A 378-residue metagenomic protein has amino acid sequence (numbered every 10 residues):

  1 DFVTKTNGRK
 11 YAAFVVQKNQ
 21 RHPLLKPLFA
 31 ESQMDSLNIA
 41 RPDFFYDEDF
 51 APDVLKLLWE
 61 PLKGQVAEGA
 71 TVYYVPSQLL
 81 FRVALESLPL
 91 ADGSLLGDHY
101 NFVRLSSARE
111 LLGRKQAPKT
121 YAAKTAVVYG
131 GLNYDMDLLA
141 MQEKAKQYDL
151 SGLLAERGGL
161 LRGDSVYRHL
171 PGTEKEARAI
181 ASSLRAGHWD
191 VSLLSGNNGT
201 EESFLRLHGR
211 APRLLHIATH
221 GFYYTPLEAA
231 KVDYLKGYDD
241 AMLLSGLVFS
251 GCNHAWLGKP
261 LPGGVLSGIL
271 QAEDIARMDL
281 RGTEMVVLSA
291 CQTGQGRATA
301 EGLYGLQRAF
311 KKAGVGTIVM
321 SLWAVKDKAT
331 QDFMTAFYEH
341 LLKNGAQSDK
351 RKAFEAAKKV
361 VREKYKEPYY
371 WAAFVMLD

Functional and structural regions predicted by a protein language model:
D1-D378: Catalytic cores of enzymes
